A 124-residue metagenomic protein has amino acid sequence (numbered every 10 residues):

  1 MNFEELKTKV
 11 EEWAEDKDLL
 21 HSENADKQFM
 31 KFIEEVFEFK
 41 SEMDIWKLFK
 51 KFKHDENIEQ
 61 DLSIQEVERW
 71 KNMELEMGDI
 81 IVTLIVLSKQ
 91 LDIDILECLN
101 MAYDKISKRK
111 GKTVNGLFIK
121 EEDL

Functional and structural regions predicted by a protein language model:
M1-M77, I81-L124: Flexible "arm" and connector segments at domain edges
